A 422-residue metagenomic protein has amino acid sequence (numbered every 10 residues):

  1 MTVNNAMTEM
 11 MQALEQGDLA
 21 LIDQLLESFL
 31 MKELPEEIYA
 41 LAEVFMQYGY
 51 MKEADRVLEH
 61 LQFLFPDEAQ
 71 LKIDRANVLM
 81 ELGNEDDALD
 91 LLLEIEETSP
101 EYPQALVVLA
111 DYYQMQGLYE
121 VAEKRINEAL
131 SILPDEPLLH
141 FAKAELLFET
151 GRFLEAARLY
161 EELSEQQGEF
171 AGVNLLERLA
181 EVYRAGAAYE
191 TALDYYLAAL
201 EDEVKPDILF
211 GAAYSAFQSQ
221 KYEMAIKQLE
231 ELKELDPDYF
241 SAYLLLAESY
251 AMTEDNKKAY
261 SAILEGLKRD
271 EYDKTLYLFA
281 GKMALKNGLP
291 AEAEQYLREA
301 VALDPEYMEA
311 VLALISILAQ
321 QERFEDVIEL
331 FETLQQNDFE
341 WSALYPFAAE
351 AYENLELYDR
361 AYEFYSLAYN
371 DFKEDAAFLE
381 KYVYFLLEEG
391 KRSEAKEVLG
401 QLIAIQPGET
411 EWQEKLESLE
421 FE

Functional and structural regions predicted by a protein language model:
S28-F29, H60-L61, E94-I95, E128-A129 (+8 more regions): Canonical positions in the second alpha-helix
K32, L64, E97-T98, I132 (+8 more regions): Structural marker of alpha-solenoid helical repeat scaffolds
L34-P35, E68, Y102, E136 (+8 more regions): Residue-level recognition of tetratricopeptide repeat
E37-I38, L71, A105, L139 (+8 more regions): TPR alpha-solenoid repeat register
A40, D74, V108, A142 (+8 more regions): Canonical tetratricopeptide repeat
